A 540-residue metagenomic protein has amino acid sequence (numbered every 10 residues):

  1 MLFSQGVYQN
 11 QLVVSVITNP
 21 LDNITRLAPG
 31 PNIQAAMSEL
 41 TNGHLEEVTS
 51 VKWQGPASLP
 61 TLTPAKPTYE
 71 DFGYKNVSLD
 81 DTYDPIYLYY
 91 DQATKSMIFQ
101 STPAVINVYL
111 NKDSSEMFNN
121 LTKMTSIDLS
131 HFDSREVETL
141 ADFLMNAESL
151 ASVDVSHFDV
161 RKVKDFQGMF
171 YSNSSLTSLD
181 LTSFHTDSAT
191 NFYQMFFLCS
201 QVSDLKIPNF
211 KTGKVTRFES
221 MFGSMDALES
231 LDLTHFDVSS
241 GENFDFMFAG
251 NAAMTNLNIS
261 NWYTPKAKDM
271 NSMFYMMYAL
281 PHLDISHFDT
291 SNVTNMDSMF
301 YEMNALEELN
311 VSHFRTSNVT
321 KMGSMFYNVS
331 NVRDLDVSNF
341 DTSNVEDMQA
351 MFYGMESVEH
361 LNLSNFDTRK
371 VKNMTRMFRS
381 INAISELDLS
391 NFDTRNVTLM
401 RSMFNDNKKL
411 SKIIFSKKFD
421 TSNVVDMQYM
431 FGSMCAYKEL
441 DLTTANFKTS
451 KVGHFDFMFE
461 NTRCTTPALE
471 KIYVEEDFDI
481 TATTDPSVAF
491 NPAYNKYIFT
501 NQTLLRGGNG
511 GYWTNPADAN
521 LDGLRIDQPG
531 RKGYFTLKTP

Functional and structural regions predicted by a protein language model:
M1-L21: Signature of Gram-negative chaperone-usher
L21-P540: Negatively charged
